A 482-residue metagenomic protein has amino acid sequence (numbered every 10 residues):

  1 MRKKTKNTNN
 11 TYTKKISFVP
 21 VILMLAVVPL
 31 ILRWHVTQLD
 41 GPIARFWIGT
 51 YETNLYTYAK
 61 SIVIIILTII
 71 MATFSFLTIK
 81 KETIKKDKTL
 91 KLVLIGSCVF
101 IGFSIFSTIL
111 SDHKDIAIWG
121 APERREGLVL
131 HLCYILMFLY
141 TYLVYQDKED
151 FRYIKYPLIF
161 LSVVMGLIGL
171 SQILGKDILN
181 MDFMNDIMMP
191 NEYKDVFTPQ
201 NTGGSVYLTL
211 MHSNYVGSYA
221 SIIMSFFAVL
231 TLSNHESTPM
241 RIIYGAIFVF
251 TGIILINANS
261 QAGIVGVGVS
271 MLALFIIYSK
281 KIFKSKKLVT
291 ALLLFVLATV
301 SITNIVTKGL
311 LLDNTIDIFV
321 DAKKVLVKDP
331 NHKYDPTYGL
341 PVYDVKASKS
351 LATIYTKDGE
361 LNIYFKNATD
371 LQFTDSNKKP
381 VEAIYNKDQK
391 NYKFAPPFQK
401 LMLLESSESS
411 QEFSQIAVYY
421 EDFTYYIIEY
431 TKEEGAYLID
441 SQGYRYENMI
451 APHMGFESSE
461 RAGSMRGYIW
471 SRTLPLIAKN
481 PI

Functional and structural regions predicted by a protein language model:
M1-T11, K81-L90: Membrane-interfacial, low-structure loops and terminal tails that flank and connect transmembrane helices in multi-pass
R2-L32, K60-F76, G96-S111, L128-Y140 (+1 more regions): Alpha-helical transmembrane segments of multi-pass inner-membrane proteins
A26, L39-W47, L90-W119: Transmembrane alpha-helical insertion/packing segments
W34, P42-S61, I95, L132 (+2 more regions): Membrane-interface coil-to-helix junctions
Q38-T57, S111-A117, E192-T209, Y468: Juxtamembrane membrane-water interface segments that cap and precede transmembrane helices
A117-L128: Non-cytosolic membrane-interface motifs at loop->transmembrane helix junctions
H212, P341-N391, A395-P397, E405-E412 (+2 more regions): TM-adjacent membrane-interface loops and short helices in multi-pass inner/ER membrane proteins
